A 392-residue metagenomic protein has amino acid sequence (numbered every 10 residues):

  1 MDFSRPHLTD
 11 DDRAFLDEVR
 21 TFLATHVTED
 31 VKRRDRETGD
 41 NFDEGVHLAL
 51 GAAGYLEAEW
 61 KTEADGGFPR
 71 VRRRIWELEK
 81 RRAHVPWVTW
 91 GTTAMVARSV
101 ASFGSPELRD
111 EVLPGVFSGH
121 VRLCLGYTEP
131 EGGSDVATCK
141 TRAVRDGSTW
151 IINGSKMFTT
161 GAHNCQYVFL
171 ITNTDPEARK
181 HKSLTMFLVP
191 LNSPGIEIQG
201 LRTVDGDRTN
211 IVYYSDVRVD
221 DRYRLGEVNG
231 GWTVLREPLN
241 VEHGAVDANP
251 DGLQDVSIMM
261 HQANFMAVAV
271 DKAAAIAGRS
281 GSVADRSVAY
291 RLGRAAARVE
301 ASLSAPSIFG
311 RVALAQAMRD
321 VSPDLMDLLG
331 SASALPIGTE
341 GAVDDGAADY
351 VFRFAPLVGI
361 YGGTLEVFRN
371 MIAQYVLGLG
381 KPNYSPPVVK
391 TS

Functional and structural regions predicted by a protein language model:
M1-W90, E111, G115, I337-E340 (+1 more regions): Amphipathic, small/basic residue-rich leader segments at the start of a protein or domain
S4-L8, E197-S302, V358, T391-S392: Glycine-rich beta->alpha junctions and the first turn(s) of the following alpha-helix
R5, V71, W76, R236-E237 (+2 more regions): Glycine-rich phosphate/cofactor-binding loops in nucleotide/flavin-utilizing enzymes
V31-T38, S282, R286-A289, G293-V343: C-terminal helix-coil-helix/basic helical segment that borders enzyme active sites and/or dimer interfaces and provides
G51-G119, T160-Y167, V299, L303-G310 (+3 more regions): Internal helix-loop-helix
G119-Y127: A short, Trp-centered hydrophobic/proline-enriched beta-strand micro-motif
T141-V144: A structural signal for short hydrophobic beta-strand segments in well-ordered beta-sheet cores
S148, N153-E197: A short core secondary-structure module
